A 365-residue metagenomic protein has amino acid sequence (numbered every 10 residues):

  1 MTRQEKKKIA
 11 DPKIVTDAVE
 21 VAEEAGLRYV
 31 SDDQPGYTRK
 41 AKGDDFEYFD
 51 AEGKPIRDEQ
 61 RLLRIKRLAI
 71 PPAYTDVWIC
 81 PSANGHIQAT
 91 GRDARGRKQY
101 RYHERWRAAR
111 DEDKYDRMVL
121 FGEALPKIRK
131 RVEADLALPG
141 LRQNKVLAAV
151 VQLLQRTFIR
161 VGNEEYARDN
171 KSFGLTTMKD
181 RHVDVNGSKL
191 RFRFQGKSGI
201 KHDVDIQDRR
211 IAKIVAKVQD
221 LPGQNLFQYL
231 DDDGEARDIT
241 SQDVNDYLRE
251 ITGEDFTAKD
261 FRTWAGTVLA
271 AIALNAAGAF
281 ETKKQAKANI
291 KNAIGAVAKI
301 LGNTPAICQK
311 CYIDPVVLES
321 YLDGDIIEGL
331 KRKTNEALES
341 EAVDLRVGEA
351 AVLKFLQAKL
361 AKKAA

Functional and structural regions predicted by a protein language model:
M1-F173, T177-I290, I294-L301, Q309-K310 (+3 more regions): A positively charged, amphipathic N-terminal helix/segment that binds anionic biomolecules
A69-I70, F280, Y321-L322, I327-E328 (+1 more regions): Alpha-helix boundary/interfacial micro-motifs
A296, A306-Y312, E319-Y321: Short functional hotspots where side chains directly engage DNA or cofactors
C311, P315, D325-E339: Accessory, usually C-terminal, subdomains that scaffold auxiliary metal cofactors
L318-G324, E339-A365: Short, amphipathic C-terminal "tail helix"
